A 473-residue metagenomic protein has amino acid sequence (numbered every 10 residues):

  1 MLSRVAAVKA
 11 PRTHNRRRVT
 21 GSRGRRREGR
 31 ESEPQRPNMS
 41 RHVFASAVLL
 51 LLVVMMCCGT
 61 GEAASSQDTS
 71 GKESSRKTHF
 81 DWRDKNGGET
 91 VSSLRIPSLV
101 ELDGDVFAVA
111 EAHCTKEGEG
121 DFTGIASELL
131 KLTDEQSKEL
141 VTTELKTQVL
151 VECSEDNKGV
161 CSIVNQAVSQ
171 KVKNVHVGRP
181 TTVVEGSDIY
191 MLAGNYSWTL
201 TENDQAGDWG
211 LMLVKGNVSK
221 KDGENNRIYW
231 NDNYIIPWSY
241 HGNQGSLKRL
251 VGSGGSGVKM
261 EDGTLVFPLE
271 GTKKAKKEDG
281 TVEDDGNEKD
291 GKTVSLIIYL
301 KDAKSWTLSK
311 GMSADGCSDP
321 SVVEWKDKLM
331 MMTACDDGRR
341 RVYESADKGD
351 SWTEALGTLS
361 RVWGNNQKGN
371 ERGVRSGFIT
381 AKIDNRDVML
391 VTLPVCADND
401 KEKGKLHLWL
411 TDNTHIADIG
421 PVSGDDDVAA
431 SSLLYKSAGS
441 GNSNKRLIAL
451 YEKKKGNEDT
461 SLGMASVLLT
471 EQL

Functional and structural regions predicted by a protein language model:
L2-S92, E101-V175, V183-L250, V258-G373 (+3 more regions): Beta-rich carbohydrate-recognition and catalytic domains
S98: Catalytic domains of carbohydrate-active enzymes, especially glycoside hydrolases
F378, L433: Hydrophobic, well-ordered secondary-structure elements that form the walls of internal hydrophobic environments
